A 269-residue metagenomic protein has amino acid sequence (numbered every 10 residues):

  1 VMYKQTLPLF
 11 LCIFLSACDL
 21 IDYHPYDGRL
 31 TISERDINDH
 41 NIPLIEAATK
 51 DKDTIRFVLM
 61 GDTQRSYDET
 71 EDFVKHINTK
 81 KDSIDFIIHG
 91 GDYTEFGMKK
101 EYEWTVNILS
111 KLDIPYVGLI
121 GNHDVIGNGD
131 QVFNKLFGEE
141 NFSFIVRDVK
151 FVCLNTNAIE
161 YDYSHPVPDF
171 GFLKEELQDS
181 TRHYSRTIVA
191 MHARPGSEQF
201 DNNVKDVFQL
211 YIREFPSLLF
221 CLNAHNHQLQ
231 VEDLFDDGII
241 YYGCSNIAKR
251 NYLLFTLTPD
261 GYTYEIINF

Functional and structural regions predicted by a protein language model:
V1-S16: Sec-dependent bacterial lipoprotein signal peptides
C18-W104: N-terminal active-site segment of His-dependent metallophosphoesterases
D22-N38, F144, Q230-F269: Binuclear metal-dependent phosphoesterase catalytic core
A48-V58, S143-C153, R182, R186 (+2 more regions): Beta-strand-turn-beta hairpins that frame and shape the catalytic cleft of phosphate-ester-processing enzymes
D62, G91-D92, G121-N122, H192 (+1 more regions): Active-site glycine-centered loops adjacent to acidic/histidine catalytic or metal-binding residues that shape
T63-D68, Y93-K100, V125-D130, D162-S164 (+1 more regions): Acidic-and-aromatic substrate-binding clefts and catalytic sites of carbohydrate-active enzymes
D72-N141, I145-V146: Core catalytic region of metal-dependent phosphoesterases/phosphodiesterases, especially metallo-beta-lactamase-like
N78-F86, Y161-I239: His/acidic metal-ligating clusters that form di-metal
